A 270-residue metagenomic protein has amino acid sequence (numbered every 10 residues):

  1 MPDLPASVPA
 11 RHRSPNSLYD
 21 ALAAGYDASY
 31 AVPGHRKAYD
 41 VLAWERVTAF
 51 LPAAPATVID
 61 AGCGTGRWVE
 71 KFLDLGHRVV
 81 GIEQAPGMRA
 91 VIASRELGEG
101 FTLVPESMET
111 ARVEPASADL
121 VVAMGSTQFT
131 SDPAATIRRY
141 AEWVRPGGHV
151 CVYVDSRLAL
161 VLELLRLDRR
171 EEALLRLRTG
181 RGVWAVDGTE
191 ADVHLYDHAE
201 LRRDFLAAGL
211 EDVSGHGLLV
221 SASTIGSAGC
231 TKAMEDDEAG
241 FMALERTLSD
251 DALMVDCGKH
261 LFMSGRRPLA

Functional and structural regions predicted by a protein language model:
P2-A54, R67, K71, M88-V91 (+3 more regions): Conserved class I S-adenosyl-L-methionine
P55-G62: Conserved class I S-adenosyl-L-methionine
L97-T110: Conserved SAM-binding strand-loop segment of SAM-dependent methyltransferases
V122: A conserved beta-strand element that flanks and buttresses the S-adenosyl-L-methionine
A134-H149: A short glycine-rich, Lys/Arg-flanked "PGG" loop and its adjoining helix->strand segment in the class I
V150-T179: Conserved class I S-adenosyl-L-methionine
A185-E200: Acceptor-substrate binding/catalytic loop of class I
S214-A270: A C-terminal cap/extension of S-adenosyl-L-methionine-dependent methyltransferases that defines the acceptor-substrate
